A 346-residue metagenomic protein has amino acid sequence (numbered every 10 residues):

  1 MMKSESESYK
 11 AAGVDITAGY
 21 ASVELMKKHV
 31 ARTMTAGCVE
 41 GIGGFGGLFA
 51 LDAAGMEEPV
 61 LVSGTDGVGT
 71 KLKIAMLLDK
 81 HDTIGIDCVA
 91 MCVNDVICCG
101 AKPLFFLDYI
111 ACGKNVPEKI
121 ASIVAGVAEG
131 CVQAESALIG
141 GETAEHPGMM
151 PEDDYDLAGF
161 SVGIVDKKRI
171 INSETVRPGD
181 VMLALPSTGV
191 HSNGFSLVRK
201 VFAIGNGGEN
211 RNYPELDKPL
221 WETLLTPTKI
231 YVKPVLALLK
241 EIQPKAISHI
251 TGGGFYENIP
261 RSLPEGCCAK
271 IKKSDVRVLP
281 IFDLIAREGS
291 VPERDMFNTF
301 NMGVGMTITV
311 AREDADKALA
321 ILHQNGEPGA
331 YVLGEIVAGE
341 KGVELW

Functional and structural regions predicted by a protein language model:
M2-G37: N-terminal amphipathic/basic leader segments beginning at the initiator methionine
K3-A11, K119-A134, M150-L157, E209 (+2 more regions): Glycine-/charge-enriched secondary-structure boundary and capping motifs
D15, D66, G179, H249 (+1 more regions): Residue-level signature of catalytic and energy-coupling elements of molecular machines, predominantly ATP/GTP-dependent
S22, M26, L48, C92-V93 (+5 more regions): Buried hydrophobic packing segments
V23, A121-V124, F195: Hydrophobic face of alpha-helices
K28-T188: Glycine-rich phosphate/pyrophosphate-binding loop regions near the starts of catalytic domains
A53-A54, G67-V68, V162-I164, T188-V190 (+4 more regions): Short, glycine-/Ser/Thr-/acidic-enriched flexible segments
D156, R169-L220: Short, acidic (Asp/Glu-rich) active-site segment that either coordinates a divalent metal cofactor
